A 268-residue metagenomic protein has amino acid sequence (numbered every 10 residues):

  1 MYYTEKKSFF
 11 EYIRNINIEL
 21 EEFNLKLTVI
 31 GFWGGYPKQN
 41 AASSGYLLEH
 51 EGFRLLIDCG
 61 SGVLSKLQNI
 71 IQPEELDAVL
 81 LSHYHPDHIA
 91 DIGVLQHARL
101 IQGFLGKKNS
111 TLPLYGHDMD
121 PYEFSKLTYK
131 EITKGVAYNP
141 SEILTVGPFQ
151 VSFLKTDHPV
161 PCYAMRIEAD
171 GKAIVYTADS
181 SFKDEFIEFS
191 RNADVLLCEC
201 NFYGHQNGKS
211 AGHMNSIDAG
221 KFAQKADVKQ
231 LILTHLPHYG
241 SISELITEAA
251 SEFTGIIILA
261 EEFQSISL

Functional and structural regions predicted by a protein language model:
K6-S8, N15: Polybasic, lysine-rich low-complexity intrinsically disordered segments
L20-I71, C162-A178, V195: Conserved beta-strand hairpin/beta-sheet module of binuclear metal-dependent hydrolase folds, prominently
L56-G60, D77-H83, D87, V175-S180 (+3 more regions): Active-site neighborhood of phospho(di)ester-bond hydrolases with catalytic His/Asp-centered motifs
G62-T111: Active-site metal-binding motif and surrounding structural segment of the metallo-beta-lactamase
D91-R99, K126, S241-A249: Metal-dependent catalytic neighborhoods of phosphoester/phosphodiester hydrolases
S110-M119, I232-L233: Short internal beta-strands
V136-N192: Catalytic core of the metallo-beta-lactamase
F182-S265: Cap/insert and terminal regions of metallo-dependent hydrolase folds
